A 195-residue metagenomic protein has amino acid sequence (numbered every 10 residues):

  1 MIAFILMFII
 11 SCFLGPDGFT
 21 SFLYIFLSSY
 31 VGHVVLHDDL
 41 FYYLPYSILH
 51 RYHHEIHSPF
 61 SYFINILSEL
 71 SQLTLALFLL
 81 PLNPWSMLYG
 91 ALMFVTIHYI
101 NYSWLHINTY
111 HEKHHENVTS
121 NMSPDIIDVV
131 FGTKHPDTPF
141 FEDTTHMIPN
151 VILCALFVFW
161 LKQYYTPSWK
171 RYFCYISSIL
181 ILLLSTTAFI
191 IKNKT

Functional and structural regions predicted by a protein language model:
M1-S11, P16-P45: Early transmembrane hairpin module of multi-pass membrane proteins
I2-C12, L73-L79, A91, V95 (+2 more regions): Hydrophobic core of alpha-helical transmembrane segments in multi-pass integral membrane proteins
L14-S21, F78-L88, L161-W169: Transmembrane helix interruption/hinge and helix-loop junction motifs
L27-P45, L88-Y110, F159-Y164, L180-K194: Transmembrane alpha-helical segments that form the membrane-embedded catalytic/substrate-channel core of multi-pass
V35-I56, W169: Membrane-interface helix-loop junction between the first two transmembrane segments
Y43, N101-E142: Membrane-proximal soluble regions of multi-pass membrane proteins
S47-L75: Juxtamembrane helix-capping/reentrant segments at transmembrane boundaries
S71-P84, M122: Membrane-interfacial alpha-helical segments at the cytosolic side of multi-pass membrane proteins
